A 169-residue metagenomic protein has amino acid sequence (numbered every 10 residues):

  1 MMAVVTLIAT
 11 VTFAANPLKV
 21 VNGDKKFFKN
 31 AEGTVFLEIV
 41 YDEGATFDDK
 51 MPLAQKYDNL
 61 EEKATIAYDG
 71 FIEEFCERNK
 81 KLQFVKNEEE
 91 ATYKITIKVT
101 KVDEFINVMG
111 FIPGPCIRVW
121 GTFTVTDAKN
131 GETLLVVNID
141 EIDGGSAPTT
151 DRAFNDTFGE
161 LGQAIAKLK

Functional and structural regions predicted by a protein language model:
M1-V20: Bacterial Sec-dependent N-terminal signal peptides
A3-V4, K26, K86, I112: Residues embedded in well-ordered secondary-structure elements
L7, F28-N30, E90, I95: A generic structural signal for short, non-catalytic loop/turn and secondary-structure boundary residues
A14-D69, E73, A166-K169: A structural "domain/chain start" motif
N16-K19, R78-T133, D140-P148: Surface-exposed short loop/turn segments
M51-E61, A128-L168: Short secondary-structure boundary motifs at beta->alpha junctions and helix caps
I66, G70, T92, R152 (+1 more regions): Short, well-structured alpha-helical interface segments that form or flank functional binding sites
F71-L82, D103, L161, I165 (+1 more regions): Sec/Tat-exported extracytoplasmic proteins
